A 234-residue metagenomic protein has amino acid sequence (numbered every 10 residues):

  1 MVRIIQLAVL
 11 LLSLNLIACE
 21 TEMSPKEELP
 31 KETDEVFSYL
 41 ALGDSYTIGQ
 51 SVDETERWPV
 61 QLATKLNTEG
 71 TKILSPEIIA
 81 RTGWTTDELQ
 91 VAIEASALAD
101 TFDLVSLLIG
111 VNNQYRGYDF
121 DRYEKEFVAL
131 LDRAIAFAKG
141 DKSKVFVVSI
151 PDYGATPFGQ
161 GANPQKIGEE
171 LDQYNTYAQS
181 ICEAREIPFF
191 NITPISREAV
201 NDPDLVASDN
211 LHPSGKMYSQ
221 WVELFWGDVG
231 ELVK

Functional and structural regions predicted by a protein language model:
V2-L10: Sec-dependent signal peptide recognition, specifically the positively charged N-region followed immediately by
N15-A18: C-terminal motif of bacterial Sec signal peptides marking the signal peptidase cleavage site
E20-T82, A92-A99: Serine-esterase "nucleophile elbow" of acetyl-processing enzymes
S51, S75-T85, D121, A162 (+1 more regions): Acidic/histidine-rich helix-loop elements that form or flank divalent-metal/phosphate-binding sites at the catalytic
K72, V91-K234: Alpha-helical cap/lid subdomain in secreted, periplasmic, or secretory-pathway luminal O-acyl-processing enzymes
E88: Active-site-proximal substrate-binding core of FAD-dependent oxidoreductases
